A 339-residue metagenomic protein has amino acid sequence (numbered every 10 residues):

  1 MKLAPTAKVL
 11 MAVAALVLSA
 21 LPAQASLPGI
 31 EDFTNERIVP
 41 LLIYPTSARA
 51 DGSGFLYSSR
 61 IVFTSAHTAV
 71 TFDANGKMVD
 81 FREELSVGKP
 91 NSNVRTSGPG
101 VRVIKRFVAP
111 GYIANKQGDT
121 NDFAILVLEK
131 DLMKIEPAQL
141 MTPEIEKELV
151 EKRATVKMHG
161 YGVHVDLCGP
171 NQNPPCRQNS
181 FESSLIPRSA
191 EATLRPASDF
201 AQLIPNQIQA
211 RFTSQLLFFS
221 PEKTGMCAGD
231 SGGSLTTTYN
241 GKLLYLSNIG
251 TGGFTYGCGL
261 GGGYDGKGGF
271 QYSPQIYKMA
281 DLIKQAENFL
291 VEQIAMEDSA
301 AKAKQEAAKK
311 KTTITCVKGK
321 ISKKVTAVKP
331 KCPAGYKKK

Functional and structural regions predicted by a protein language model:
K2-A4, K8-A66, V70-G100, I104-F107 (+1 more regions): Protease-domain processing segments flanking chymotrypsin-fold serine proteases, especially trypsin-like
L27-E36, Y44-S47, K77-I135, L140-K147 (+4 more regions): Conserved catalytic-core segment of clan PA serine endopeptidases
N35, Y57-A69, M78-D80, S183-D199 (+1 more regions): C-terminal subregion of chymotrypsin/trypsin-like serine protease catalytic domains
V39-P45, F218, T313-K318: A short beta-strand micro-motif
L41-Y44, S59, S65-T68, K89-P90 (+5 more regions): Active-site-proximal beta-strand/loop segments in catalytic clefts of secreted hydrolases
D119-F123, L128-E222, I276, A280: Chymotrypsin/trypsin-fold serine protease catalytic domain
K147, A295-K339: Polybasic, low-complexity, intrinsically disordered segments
